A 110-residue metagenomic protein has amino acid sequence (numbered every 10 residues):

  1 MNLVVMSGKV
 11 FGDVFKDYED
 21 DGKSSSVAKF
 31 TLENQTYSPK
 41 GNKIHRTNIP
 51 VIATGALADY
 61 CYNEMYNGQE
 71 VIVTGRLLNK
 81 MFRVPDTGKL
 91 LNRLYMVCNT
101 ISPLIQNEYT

Functional and structural regions predicted by a protein language model:
M1-T110: Single-stranded nucleic acid-binding surfaces, predominantly the OB-fold ssDNA-binding core
